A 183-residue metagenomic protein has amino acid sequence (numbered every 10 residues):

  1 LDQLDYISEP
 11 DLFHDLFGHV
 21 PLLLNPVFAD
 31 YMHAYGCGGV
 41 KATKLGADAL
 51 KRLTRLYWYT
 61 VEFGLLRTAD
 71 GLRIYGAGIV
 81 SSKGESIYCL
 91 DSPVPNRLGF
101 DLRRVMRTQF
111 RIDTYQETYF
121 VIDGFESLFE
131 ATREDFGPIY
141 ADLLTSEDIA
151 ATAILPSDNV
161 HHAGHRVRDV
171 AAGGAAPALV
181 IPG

Functional and structural regions predicted by a protein language model:
L1-L179: Core of folded catalytic or high-affinity ligand/protein-binding domains in predominantly eukaryotic proteins
